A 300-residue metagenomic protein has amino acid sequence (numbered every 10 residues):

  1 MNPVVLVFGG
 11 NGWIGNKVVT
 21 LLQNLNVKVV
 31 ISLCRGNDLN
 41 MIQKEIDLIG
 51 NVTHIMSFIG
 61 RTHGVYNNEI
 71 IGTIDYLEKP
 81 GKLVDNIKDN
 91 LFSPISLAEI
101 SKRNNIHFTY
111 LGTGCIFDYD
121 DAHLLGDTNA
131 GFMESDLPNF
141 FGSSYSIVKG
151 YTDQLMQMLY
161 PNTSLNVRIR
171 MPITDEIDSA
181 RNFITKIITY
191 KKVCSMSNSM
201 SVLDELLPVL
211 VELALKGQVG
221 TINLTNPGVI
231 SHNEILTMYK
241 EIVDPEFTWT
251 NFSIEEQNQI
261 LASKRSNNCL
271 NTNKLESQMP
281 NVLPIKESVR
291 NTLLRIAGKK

Functional and structural regions predicted by a protein language model:
P3-L25: N-terminal Rossmann NAD(P)H-binding glycine-rich loop of SDR-like oxidoreductase domains
F8, I55-I59, F108-G114, D120 (+1 more regions): SDR active-site strand-loop-helix element
K28-D38, W249-S253: A short beta-strand-loop structural module common to alpha/beta enzyme folds
N37-L91, K102: NAD(P)H-binding glycine-rich loop region in Rossmannoid oxidoreductase-like domains and their noncatalytic homologs
L77-S93, C115-V167, T174: Catalytic helix-loop patch of NAD(P)-dependent Rossmann-fold dehydrogenases
A122-H123, G142, Q154-E205, E212: NAD(P)-dependent short-chain dehydrogenase/reductase
V209-N267, N291-L293: Mid/C-terminal beta-alpha module of Rossmann-like enzyme folds, strongest in SDR-family dehydrogenases/epimerases
L283-K300: Amphipathic terminal alpha-helices
